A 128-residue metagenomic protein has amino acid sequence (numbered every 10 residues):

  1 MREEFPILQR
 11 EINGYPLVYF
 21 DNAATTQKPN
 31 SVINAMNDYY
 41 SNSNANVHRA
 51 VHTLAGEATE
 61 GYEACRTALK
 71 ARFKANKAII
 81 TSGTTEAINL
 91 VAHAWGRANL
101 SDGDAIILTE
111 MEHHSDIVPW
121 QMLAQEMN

Functional and structural regions predicted by a protein language model:
M1-N128: Pyridoxal 5′-phosphate
